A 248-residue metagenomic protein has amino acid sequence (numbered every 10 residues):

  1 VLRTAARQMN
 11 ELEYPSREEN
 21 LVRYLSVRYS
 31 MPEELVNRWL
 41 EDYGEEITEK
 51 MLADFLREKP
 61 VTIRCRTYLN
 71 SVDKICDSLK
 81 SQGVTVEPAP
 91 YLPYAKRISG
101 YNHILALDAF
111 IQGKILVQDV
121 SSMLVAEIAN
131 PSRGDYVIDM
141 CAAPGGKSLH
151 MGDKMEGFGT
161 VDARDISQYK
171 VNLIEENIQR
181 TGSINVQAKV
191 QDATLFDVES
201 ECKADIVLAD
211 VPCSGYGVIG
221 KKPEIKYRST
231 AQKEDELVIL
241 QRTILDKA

Functional and structural regions predicted by a protein language model:
V1-A248: S-adenosylmethionine
